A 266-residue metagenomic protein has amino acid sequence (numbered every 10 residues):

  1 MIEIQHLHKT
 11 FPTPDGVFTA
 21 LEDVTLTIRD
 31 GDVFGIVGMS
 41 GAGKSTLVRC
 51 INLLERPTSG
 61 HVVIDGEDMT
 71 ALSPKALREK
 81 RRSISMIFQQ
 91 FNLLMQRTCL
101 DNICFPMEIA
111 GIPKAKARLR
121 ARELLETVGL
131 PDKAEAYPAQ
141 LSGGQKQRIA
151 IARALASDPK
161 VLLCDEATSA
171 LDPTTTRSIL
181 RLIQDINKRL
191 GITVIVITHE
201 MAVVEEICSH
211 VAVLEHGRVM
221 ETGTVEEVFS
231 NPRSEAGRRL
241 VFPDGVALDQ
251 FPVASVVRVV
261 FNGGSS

Functional and structural regions predicted by a protein language model:
T13-F18, M69-S85, I109, K114-A115 (+1 more regions): ABC ATPase NBD coupling module
N52: Helix-to-loop junction immediately C-terminal to a conserved catalytic motif
E67-D68, C104, E108, A115-D132: Conserved ABC ATPase "signature" region
A136-A139, S157: Conserved signature/switch motifs of ABC ATPase nucleotide-binding domains
L162-D165: Catalytic Walker B motif of ABC-type/P-loop ATPase nucleotide-binding domains
V204-E206: A short, surface-exposed alpha-helical micro-motif characterized by mixed small hydrophobic and charged/polar residues
T222-G223, N231: ABC ATPase "signature
